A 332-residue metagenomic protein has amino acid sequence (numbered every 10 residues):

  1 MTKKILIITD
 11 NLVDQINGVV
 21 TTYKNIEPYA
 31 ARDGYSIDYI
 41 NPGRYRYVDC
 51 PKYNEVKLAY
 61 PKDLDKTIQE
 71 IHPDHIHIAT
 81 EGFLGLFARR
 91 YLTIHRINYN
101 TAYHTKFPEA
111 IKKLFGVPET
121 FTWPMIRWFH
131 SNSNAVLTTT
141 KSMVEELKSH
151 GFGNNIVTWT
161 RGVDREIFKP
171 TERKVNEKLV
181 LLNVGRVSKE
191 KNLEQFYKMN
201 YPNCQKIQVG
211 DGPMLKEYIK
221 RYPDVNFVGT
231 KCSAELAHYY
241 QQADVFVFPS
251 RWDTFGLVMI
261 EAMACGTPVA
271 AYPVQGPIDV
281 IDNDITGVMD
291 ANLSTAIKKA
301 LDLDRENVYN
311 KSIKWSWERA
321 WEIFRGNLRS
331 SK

Functional and structural regions predicted by a protein language model:
I8, K174-I207: Conserved donor-binding/catalytic core segment of Leloir-type glycosyltransferases
N98-N100, E109-W128, R165: Nucleotide-sugar donor phosphate/pyrophosphate-binding loop at the beta->alpha transition of glycosyltransferases
P124-P170: Donor nucleotide-sugar binding/catalytic pocket of nucleotide-sugar-dependent glycosyltransferases
H130, T230-K231, H238-A243, F324: Short alpha-helical donor nucleotide-sugar binding micro-motif in glycosyltransferases
K216-A234: Nucleotide-activated donor-binding/catalytic signature segment of Leloir-type glycosyltransferases, i.e., the conserved
R251: Aromatic "clamp/platform" in nucleotide-sugar-dependent glycosyltransferases that forms part of the donor/acceptor
M259, P268-A271: Short hydrophobic beta-strand element within catalytic cores of glycosyltransferases and related nucleotide-activated
D302-S331: A charged, aromatic-enriched C-terminal amphipathic alpha-helix characteristic of glycosyltransferases across folds
